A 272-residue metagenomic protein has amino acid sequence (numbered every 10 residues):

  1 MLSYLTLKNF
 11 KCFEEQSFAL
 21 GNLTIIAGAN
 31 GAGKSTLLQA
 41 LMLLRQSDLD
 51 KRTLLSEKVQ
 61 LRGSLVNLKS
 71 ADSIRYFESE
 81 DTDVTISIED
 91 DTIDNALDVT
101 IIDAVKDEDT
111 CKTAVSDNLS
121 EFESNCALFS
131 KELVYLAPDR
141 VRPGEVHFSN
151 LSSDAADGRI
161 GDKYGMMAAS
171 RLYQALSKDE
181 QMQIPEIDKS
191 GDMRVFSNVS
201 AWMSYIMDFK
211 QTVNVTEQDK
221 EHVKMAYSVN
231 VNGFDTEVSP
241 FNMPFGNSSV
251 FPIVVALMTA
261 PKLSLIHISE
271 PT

Functional and structural regions predicted by a protein language model:
M1-S47: Pre-Walker A-like glycine/lysine-rich segment at the N-terminus of P-loop NTPase domains
L23-I25, L133, L263-L265: Residue-level preference for the first positions of well-ordered beta-strands
S47-F251, A256, P261: Phosphate-coordinating catalytic segments in nucleotide- and nucleic-acid-processing enzymes
H267-T272: Residue-level detector of conserved catalytic or cofactor/ligand-binding positions in enzyme active sites
